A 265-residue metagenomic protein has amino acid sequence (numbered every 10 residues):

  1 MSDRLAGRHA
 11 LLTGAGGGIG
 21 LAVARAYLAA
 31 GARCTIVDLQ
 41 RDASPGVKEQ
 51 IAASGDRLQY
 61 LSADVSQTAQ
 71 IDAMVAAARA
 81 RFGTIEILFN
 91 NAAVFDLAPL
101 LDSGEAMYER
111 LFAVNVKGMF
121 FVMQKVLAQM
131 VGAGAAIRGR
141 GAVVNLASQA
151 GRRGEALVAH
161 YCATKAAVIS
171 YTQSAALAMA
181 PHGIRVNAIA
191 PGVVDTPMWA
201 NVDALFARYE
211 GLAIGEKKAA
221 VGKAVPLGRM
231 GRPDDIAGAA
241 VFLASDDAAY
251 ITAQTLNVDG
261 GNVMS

Functional and structural regions predicted by a protein language model:
S2-R4, R153, A240-V241, T252-S265: Short C-terminal tail/terminal secondary-structure segment of NAD(P)H-dependent dehydrogenase/reductase domains
H9, G16-G18: Conserved glycine-rich cofactor-binding loop
P99-L100, M107-F112, V221: Substrate-binding pocket helix/loop in short-chain dehydrogenase/reductase
M123, T164, T172: Active-site helix of classical SDR
A128, L177-A178, A249: Alpha-helical segment proximal to the catalytic Tyr-Lys
S148: Residue(s) in the substrate-gating loop at a strand-loop-helix junction that position the organic substrate next
A180, R185, I251-A253: Short, small/polar-rich loop/turn modules that mediate ligand/substrate recognition or access, typified
